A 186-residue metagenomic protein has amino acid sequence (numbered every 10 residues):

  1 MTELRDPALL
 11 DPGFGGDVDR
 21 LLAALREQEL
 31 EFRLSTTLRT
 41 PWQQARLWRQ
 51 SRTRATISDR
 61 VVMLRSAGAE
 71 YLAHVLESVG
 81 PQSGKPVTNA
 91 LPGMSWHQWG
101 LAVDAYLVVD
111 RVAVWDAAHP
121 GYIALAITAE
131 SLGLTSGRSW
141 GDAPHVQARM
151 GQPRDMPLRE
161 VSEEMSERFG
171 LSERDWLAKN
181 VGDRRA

Functional and structural regions predicted by a protein language model:
M1-A186: Cell-envelope/glycan interface and biosynthesis
